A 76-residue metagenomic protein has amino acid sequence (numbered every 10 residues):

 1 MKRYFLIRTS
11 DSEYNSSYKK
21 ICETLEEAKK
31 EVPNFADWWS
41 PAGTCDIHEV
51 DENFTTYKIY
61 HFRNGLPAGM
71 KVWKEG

Functional and structural regions predicted by a protein language model:
M1-S16: Short aromatic-glycine-(Arg/Gly/Cys) micro-motifs in beta-strand/loop hairpins
I7-T9, C22, H48-V50: Predominantly extracellular/luminal cell-surface or secreted proteins
E13-E27: A short, exposed loop/beta-hairpin motif centered on an aromatic-Gly-Thr core
A28-V32: Short amphipathic alpha-helices within nucleic acid-binding modules
P33-G76: Short, mixed-charge low-complexity intrinsically disordered segments
